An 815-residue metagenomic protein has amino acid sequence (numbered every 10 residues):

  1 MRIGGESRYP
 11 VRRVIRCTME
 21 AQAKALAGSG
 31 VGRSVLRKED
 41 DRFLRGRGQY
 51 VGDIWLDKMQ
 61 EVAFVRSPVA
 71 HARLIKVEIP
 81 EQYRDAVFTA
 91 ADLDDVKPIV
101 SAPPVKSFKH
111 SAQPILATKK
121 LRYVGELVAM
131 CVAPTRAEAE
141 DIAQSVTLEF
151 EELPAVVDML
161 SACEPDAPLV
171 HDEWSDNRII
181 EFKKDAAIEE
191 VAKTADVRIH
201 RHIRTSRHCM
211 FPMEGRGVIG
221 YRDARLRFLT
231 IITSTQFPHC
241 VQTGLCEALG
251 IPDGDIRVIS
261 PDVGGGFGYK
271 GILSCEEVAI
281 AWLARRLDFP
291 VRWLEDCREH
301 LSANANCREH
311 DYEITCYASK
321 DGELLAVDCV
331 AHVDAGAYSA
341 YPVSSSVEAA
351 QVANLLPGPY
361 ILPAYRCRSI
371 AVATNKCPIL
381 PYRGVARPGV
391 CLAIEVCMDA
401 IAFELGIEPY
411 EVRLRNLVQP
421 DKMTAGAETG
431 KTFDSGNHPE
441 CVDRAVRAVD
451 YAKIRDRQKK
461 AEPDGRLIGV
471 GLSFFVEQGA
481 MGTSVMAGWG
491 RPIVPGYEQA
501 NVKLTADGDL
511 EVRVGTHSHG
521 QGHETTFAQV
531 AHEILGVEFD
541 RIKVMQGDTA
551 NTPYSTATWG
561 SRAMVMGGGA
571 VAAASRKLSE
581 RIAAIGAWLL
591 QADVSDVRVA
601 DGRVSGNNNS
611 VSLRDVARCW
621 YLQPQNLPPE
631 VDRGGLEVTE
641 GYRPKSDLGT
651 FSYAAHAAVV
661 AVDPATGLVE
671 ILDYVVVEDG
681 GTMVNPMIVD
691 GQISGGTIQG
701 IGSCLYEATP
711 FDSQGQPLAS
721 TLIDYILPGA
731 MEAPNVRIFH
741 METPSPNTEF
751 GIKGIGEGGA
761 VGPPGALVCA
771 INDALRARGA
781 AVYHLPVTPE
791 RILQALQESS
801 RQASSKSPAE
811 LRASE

Functional and structural regions predicted by a protein language model:
I3-S175, R286, V662: Flexible, low-hydrophobicity surface segments
R13, A91-D92, G250-D255, R286-V291 (+4 more regions): C-terminal catalytic domains of large/alpha subunits in multi-subunit enzymes
R33, E39-D41, P103-K106, S111 (+5 more regions): Glycine-rich loop/linker segments at domain edges
D41-R42, Q144-E151, Q236, T243 (+7 more regions): Extended active-site and interfacial segments that coordinate phosphate-rich ligands in large catalytic machineries
P98-A102, I142-S145, T233, Q242-G244 (+13 more regions): Short acidic, glycine/serine/threonine-rich loops at helix termini
S101-P103, T194-H208, W293-H300, P342-S345 (+2 more regions): Short Pro/Gly-enriched beta-strand edge/turn motifs at strand-loop
I188-L249, S473-D509, V514-G515, Q521 (+1 more regions): Conserved beta-alpha junction segments in alpha/beta enzyme cores
G266-D288, R292-L294, H523-V530: Thiamine diphosphate
